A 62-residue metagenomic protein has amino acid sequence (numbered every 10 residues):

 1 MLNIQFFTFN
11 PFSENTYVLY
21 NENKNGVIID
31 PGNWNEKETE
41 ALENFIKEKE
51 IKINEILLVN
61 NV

Functional and structural regions predicted by a protein language model:
M1-K49: Conserved beta-strand hairpin/beta-sheet module of binuclear metal-dependent hydrolase folds, prominently
K52-V62: Metallo-beta-lactamase
